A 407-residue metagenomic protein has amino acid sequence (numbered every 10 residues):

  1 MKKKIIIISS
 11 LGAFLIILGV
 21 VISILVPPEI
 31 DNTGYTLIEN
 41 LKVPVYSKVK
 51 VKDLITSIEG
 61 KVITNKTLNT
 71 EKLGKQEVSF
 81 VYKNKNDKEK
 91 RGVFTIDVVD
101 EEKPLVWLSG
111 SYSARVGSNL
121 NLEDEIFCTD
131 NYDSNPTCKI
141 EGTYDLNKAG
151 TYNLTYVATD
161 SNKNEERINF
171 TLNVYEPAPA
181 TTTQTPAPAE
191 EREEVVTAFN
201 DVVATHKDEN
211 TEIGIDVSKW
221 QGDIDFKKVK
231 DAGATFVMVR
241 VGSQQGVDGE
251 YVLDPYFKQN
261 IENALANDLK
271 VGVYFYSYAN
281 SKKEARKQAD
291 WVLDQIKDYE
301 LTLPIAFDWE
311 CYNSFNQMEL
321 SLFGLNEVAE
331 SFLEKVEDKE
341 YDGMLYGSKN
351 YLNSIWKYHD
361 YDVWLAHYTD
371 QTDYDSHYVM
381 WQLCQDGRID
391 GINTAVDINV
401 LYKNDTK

Functional and structural regions predicted by a protein language model:
M1-F14: N-terminal Sec-pathway targeting helices
L15-L25: Hydrophobic alpha-helical membrane-insertion segments, chiefly the h-region of N-terminal signal peptides
V26-E59, E102-D133: Solvent-exposed, low-complexity, repeat-rich "mucin-like" stalks and linkers
S57-F94, D133-V174: Serine/threonine-rich, repeat-prone extracellular segments and beta-strand-based repeat modules of secreted/surface
D97-L105, N173-T181: Extracellular interdomain linker/stem segments of modular secreted and single-pass surface proteins
T182-V217, Y358-K407: Functionally critical loop-and-helix segments that line ligand-binding/catalytic clefts of soluble enzyme domains
K207-A232, M238-S331, E337-K339: Substrate-binding cleft of extracellular glycoside hydrolase catalytic domains
E340-N353: Aromatic-lined carbohydrate-recognition surfaces of secreted/lumenal glycan-active proteins
